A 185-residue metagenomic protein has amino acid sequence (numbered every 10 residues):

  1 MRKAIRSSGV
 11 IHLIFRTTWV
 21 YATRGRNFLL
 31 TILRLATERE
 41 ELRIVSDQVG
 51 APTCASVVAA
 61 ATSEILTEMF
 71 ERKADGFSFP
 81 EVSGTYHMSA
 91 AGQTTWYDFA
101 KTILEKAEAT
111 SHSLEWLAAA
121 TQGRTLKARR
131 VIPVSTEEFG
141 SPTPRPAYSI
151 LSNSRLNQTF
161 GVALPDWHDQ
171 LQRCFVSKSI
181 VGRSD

Functional and structural regions predicted by a protein language model:
R2, F28-L29, A55, A59 (+3 more regions): A general structural signal for well-ordered alpha-helical segments in protein cores
A4-E64: NAD(P)-dependent short-chain dehydrogenase/reductase
I11-L13, R43, G84, K127-I132 (+1 more regions): Conserved beta-strand segments of alpha/beta enzyme cores
G50-T53, T94, L151, V162-P165: Residue-level signal for the nucleotide or nucleotide-sugar donor/cofactor binding architecture
A61, E68-G140, G182-R183: Mid/C-terminal beta-alpha module of Rossmann-like enzyme folds, strongest in SDR-family dehydrogenases/epimerases
E137-T159, L164: A hydrophobic C-terminal alpha-helical subdomain
R155-N157, P165-D185: Amphipathic terminal alpha-helices
